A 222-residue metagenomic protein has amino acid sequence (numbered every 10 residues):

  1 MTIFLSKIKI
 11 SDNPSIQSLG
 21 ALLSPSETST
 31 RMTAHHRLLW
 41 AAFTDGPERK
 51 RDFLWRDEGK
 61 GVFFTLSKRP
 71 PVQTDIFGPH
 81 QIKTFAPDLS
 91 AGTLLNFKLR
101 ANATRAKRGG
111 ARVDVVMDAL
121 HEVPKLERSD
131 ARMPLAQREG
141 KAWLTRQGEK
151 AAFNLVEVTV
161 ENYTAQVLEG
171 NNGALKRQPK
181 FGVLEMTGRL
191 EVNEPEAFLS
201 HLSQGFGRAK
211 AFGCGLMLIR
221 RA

Functional and structural regions predicted by a protein language model:
M1-A222: RNA-interacting cores
